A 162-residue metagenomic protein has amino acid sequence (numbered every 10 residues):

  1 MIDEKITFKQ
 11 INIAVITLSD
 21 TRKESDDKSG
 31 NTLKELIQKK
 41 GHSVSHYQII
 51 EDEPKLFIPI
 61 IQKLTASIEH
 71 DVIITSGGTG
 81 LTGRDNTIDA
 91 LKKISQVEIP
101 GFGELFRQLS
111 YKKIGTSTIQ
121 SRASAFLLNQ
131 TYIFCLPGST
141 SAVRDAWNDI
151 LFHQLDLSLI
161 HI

Functional and structural regions predicted by a protein language model:
I2-D52: Glycine-rich phosphate/diphosphate-binding loop of Rossmann-like nucleotide-binding domains
Q10-I11, I68-H70, L128-T131: Short coil/turn connectors at secondary-structure junctions
I16-S19, T75-S76, C135-P137: Short beta-strand segments
E24, G83-R84, R144: Glycine/Thr-rich phosphate-binding loops of Rossmann-like dinucleotide-binding domains
D26-S29, E53-I58, K113-T118: A general structural motif
K34, Q38-K40, S45-T75, T79-V97: N-terminal small/polar loop signature for handling phosphorylated ligands or for N-terminal nucleophile
D89-F152, D156: Glycine-rich phosphate/nucleotide-binding loop
I160-I162: Conserved small/polar residues in nucleotide/adenosyl-binding loops
